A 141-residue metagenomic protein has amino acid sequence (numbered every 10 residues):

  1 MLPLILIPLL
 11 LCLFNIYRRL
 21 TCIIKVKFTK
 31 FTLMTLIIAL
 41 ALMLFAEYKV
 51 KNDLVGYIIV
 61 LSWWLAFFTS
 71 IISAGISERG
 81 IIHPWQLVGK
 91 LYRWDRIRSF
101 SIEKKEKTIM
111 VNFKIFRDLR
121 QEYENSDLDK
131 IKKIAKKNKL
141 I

Functional and structural regions predicted by a protein language model:
M1-M43: N-terminal membrane-targeting/pre-transmembrane regions
L4-L11, L54-A66: Hydrophobic core segments of alpha-helical transmembrane domains in multi-pass membrane proteins
L4-L9, S126-I141: Terminal and domain-flanking low-complexity segments
F45-D53: Membrane-interface helix caps and helix-loop-helix hairpins in membrane proteins
I58-K90: Conserved beta-hairpin
K90-E106: Phosphoinositide-dependent membrane-docking surfaces
E103-M110, E122: Membrane-proximal soluble regions of multi-pass membrane proteins
N112-I134: Canonical phosphoinositide-binding patch of PH/PH-like domains
